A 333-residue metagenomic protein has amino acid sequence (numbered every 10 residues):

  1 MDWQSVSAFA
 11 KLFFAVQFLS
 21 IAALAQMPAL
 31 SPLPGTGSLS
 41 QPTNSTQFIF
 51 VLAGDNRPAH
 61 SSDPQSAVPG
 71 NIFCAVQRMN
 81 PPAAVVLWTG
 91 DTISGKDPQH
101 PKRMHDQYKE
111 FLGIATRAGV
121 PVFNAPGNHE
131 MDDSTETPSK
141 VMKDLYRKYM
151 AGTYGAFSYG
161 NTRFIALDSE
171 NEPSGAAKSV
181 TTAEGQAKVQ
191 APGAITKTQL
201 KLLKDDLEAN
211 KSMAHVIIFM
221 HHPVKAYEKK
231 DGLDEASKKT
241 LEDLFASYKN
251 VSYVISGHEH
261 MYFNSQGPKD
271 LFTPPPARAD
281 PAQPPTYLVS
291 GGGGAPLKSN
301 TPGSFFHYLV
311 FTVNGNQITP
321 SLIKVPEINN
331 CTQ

Functional and structural regions predicted by a protein language model:
K11-A23: Bacterial N-terminal signal peptides
Q26-K102, Y227: N-terminal active-site segment of His-dependent metallophosphoesterases
P28-G37, I49, D97-K211, H215 (+2 more regions): Extended active-site neighborhood of metal-dependent phosphoesterases/phosphodiesterases
D55, G90-D91, G127-N128, H221 (+1 more regions): Active-site glycine-centered loops adjacent to acidic/histidine catalytic or metal-binding residues that shape
W88-T89, I93, N210-E228: Short acidic, glycine-rich surface-loop motifs adjacent to enzyme active sites
V180, V224-A236: Active-site His/acidic residue clusters
S321-T332: Short, solvent-exposed aromatic-acidic interface loops
